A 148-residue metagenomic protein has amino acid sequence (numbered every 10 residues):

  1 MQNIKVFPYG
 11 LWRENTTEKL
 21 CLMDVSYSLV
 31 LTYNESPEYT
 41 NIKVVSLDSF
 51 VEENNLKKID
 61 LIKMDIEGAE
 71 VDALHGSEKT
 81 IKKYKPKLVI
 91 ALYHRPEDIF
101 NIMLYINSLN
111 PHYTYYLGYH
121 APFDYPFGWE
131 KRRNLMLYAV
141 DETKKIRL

Functional and structural regions predicted by a protein language model:
M1-L148: Phosphate/nucleotide-binding beta-alpha loop and adjacent structural elements of enzyme active sites
